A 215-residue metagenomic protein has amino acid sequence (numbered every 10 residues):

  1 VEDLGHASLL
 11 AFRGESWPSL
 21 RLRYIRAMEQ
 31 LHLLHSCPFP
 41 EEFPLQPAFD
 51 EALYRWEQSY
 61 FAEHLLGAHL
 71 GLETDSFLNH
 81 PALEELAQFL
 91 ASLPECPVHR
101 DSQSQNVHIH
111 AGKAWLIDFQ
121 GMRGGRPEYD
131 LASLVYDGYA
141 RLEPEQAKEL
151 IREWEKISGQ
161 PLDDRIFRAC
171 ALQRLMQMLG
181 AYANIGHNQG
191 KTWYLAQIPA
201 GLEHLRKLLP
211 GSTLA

Functional and structural regions predicted by a protein language model:
V1-W56, Y60, G67-L70, S92: ATP-binding pocket architecture of kinase catalytic cores
Y24-A27, Y54, S76-L83, L172 (+1 more regions): Hydrophobic packing residues in well-ordered alpha-helices of helical domains and bundles
A27-L31, A82, L86, W154: Structural preference for long, well-ordered alpha-helical segments in enzyme cores
L34, E84-L131, G138-L142: Active-site acidic catalytic loop and adjacent metal/ATP-binding pocket of ATP-dependent phosphoryl transfer enzymes
Q46-E51, L162-A171: All-alpha amphipathic helical-bundle segments outside canonical DNA-binding/catalytic cores that form hydrophobic
S59-H69, A114, P127-Q160, L172-G190 (+1 more regions): Active-site activation/catalytic loop segments of kinase-like enzymes and analogous catalytic loops in related
N79-A82, L86, Q189-G211: Short secondary-structure subsegments characteristic of cysteine-rich extracellular domains
T213-A215: Eukaryote-biased recognition of C-terminal alpha-helical segments
